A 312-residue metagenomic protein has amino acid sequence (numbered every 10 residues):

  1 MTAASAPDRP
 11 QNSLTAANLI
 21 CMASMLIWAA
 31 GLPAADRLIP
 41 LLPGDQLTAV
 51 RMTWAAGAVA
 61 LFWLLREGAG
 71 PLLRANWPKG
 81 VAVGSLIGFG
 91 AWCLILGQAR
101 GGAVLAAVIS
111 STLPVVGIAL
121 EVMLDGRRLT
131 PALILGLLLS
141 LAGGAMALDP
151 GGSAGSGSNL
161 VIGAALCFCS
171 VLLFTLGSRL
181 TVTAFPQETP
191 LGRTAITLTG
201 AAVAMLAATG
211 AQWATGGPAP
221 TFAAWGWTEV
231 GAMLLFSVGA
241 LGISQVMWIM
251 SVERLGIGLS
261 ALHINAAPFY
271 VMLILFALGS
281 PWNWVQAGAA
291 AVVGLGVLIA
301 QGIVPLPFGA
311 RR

Functional and structural regions predicted by a protein language model:
T2-M52, S85, F89, C93 (+4 more regions): Glycine-/small-residue-enriched transmembrane alpha-helix faces in small-molecule transporters and effluxers
A16-I20, Q46-F62, I134-A142, I162-C169 (+3 more regions): Hydrophobic alpha-helical transmembrane segments of multi-pass integral membrane proteins, especially transporters
S24-M25, T48-V50, G88, W92 (+3 more regions): Helix-helix packing/entry segments at the starts of transmembrane helices
I27, G31-L32, W63-S110, M146 (+1 more regions): Specific transmembrane alpha-helical segments of multi-pass solute transporters/efflux pumps, especially DMT/EamA
P33-G44, L148-L160, Q212-T228, A232 (+1 more regions): Membrane-interface helix termini and inter-helical loops of multi-pass transporters
L38, L47, R51, G97 (+7 more regions): Hydrophobic/aromatic residues within transmembrane alpha-helices of multi-pass small-molecule transporters
A58-R66, L94, L113-L138, F269-G288: C-terminal transmembrane-helix exit sites in multi-pass transporters
V59, L129-G151, N265, V285-V304: Hydrophobic transmembrane alpha-helices of multi-pass small-molecule transport proteins
